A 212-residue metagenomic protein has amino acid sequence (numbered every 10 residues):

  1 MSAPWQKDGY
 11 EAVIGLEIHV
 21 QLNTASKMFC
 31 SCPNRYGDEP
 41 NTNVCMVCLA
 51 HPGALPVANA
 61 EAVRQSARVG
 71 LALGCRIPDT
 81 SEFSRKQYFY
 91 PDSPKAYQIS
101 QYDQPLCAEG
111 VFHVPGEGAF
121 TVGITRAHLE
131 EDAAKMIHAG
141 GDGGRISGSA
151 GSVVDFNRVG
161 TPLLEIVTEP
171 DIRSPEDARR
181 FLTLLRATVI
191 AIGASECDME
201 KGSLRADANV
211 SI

Functional and structural regions predicted by a protein language model:
M1-I212: Basic, nucleic-acid-interacting segments
